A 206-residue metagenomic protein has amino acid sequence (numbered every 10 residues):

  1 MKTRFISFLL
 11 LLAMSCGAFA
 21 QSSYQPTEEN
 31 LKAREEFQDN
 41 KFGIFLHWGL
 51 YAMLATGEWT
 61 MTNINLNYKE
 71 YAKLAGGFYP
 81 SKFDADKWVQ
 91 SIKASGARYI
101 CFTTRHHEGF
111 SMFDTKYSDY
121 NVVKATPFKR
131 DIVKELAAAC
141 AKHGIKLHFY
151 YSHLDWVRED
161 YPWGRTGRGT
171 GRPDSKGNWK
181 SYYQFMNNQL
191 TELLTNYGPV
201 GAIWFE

Functional and structural regions predicted by a protein language model:
M1-S23: Bacterial Sec-dependent N-terminal signal peptides
Q21-E206: Mature catalytic domains of secreted/periplasmic carbohydrate-active enzymes
